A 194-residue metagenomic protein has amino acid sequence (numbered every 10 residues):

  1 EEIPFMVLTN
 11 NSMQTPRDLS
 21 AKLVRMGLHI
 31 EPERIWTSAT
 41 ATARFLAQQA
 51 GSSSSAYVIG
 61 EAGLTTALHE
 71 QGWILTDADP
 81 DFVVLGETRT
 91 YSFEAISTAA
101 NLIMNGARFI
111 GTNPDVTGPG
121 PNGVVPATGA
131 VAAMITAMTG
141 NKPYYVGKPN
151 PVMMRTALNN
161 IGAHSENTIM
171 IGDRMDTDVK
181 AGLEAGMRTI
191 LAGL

Functional and structural regions predicted by a protein language model:
E1-L194: HAD-like aspartate-dependent phosphatase fold
